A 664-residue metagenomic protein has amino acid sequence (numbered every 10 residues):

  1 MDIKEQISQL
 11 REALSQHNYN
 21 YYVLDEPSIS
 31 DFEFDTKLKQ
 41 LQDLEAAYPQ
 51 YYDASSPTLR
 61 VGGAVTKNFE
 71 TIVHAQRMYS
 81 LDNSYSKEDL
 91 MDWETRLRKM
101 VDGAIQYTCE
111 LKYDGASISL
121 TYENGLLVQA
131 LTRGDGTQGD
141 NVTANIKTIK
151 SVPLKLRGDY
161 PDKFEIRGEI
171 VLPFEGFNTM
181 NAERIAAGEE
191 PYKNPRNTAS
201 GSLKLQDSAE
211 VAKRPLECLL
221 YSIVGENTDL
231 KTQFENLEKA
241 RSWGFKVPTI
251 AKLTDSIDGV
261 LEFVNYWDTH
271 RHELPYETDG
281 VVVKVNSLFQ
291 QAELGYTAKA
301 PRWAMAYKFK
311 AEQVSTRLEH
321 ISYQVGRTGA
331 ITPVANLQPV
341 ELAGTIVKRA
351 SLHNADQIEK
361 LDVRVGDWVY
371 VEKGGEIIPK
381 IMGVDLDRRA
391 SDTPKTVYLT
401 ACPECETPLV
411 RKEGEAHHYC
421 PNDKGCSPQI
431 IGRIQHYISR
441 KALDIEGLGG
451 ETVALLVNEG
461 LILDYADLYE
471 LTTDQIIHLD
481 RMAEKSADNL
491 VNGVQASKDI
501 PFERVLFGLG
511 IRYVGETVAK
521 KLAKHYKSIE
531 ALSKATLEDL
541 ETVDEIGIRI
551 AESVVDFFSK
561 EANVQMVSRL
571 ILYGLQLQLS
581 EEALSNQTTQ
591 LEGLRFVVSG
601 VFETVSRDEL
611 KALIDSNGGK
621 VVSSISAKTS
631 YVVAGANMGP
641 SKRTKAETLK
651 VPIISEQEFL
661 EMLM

Functional and structural regions predicted by a protein language model:
M1-F502, L506-Y513, V518-K534, D539-A551 (+4 more regions): RNA/tRNA-interacting regions in translation and RNA-turnover enzymes
V65-T66, L203, E582-L584, D615-G618: Short amphipathic beta-strand starts and helix->beta connectors
R96, Q233-A240, M566, E609-A612 (+1 more regions): Short, aromatic/basic amphipathic alpha-helical patches
K395, R569-I571, Q576-G593: Intrinsic-disorder/low-complexity linker and hinge segments
S553-D556: Solvent-exposed, charged helical/coil patches that constitute nucleic-acid or partner-interaction surfaces
Q587-M664: Interaction modules related to DNA damage response and DNA replication/repair
